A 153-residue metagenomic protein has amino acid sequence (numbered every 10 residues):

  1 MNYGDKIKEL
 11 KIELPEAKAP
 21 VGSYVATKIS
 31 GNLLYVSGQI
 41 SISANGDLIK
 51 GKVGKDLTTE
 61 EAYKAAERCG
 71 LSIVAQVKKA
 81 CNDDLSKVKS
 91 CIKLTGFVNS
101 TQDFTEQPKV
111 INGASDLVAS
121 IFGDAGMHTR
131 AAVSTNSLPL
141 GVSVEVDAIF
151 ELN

Functional and structural regions predicted by a protein language model:
M1-N153: Short, polar/acidic, helix-capping and beta-turn segments at strand->helix junctions that line the mouths
